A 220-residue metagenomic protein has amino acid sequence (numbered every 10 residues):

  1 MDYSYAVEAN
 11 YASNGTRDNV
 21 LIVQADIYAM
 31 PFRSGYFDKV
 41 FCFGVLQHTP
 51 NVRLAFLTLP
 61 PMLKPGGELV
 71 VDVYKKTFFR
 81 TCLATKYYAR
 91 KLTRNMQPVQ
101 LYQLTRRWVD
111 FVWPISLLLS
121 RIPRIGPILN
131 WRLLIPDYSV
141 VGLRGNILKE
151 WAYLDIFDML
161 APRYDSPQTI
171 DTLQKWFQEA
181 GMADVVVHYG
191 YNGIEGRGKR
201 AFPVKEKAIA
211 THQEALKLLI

Functional and structural regions predicted by a protein language model:
M1-A29: Class I SAM-dependent methyltransferase SAM/SAH-binding core
Y28-V40: A short acidic, Gly/Pro-enriched loop at the edge of an enzyme's catalytic core that lines a small-molecule cofactor
D38-N51: A short SAM/SAH-binding and catalytic strip from SAM-dependent methyltransferases
F41, Y74-K91, L143-R163: Short, glycine-/aromatic-enriched active-site segment of Class I SAM-dependent methyltransferases
R53-P65: A short glycine-rich, Lys/Arg-flanked "PGG" loop and its adjoining helix->strand segment in the class I
E68-P114, N130: Conserved class I S-adenosyl-L-methionine
P98-W151: Extended, charge-rich helix/loop segments that form flexible, surface "patches" used to engage negatively charged
V140-I220: C-terminal lobe and adjacent flexible extensions of AdoMet/dcAdoMet transferase-like proteins
